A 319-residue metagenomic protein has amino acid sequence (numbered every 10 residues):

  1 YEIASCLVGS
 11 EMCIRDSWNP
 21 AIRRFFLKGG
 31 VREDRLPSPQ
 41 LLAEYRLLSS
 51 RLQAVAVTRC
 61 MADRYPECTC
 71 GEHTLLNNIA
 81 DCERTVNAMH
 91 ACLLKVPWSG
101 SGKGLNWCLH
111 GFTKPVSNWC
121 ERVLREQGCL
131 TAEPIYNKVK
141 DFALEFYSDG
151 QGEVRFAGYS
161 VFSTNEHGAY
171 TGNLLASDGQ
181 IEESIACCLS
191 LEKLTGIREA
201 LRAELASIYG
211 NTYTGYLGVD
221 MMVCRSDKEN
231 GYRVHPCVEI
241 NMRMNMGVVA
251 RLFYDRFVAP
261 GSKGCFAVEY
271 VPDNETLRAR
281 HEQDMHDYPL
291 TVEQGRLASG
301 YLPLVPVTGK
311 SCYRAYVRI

Functional and structural regions predicted by a protein language model:
Y1-G9, C13-I14: Single conserved hydrophobic/aromatic residue that forms the stacking wall/gate of nucleotide- or nucleobase-binding
R15-A21: Structural motif
G29-G104: A conserved helix-loop-beta module that forms one wall/lid of the active-site cleft in ATP-utilizing catalytic domains
E72-H73, A91-S117, A143, E166-I185: Glycine-rich phosphate-binding loop of ATP-grasp-fold ATP-dependent ligases
H90, K114-T171, M222-C237, N241 (+1 more regions): Phosphate-binding site of ATP-dependent enzymes
E126-Q127, P134, F156, G168-Y232 (+1 more regions): A long amphipathic alpha-helix within ATP-dependent nucleotide-binding catalytic cores
F146-L201, N241-V268: ATP-dependent carboxylate/phosphate-activation module, predominantly the ATP-grasp catalytic core and closely related
A259-I319: Peripheral (often C-terminal) accessory segments that flank ATP-dependent C-N-forming ligase machineries
